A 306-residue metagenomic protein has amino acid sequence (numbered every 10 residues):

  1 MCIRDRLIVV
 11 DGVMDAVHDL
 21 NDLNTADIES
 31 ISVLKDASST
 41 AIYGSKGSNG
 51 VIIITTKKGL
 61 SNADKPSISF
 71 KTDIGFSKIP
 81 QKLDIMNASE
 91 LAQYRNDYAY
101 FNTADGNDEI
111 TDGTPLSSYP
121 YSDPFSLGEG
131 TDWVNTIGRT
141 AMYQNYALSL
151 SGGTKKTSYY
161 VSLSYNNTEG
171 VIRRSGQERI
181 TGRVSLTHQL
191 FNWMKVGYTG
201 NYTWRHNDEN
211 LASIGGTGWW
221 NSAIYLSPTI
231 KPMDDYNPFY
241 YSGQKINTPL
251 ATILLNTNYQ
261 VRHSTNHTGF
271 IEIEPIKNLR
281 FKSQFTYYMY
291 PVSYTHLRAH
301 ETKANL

Functional and structural regions predicted by a protein language model:
M1-D5, T295-A304: Conserved small/polar residues in nucleotide/adenosyl-binding loops
R6, D11-S39: Short acidic/polar hinge/loop motifs at secondary-structure boundaries that mediate gating or recognition
N21-A26, Y43-S48, S175-E178, A212-I214: Short, glycine-/polar-rich solvent-exposed loops and beta-turns at beta-strand/coil boundaries
D27-S69, Y143-N145, S158, S164-E169: A beta-strand signature from Gram-negative outer-membrane beta-barrel systems, especially the internal plug domain
T56, F70, L148-G152, G182-H188 (+1 more regions): Residues on the lipid-exposed face of transmembrane beta-strands in outer-membrane beta-barrel proteins
S61-G130, G170-S175, T181-N266, K282-R298: Surface-exposed loop/interface segments of Gram-negative outer-membrane beta-barrel transport/assembly proteins
S122-S151, K155, R298: Outer-membrane beta-barrel transmembrane domain signature of Gram-negative proteins, especially the mid-to-C-terminal
R139-T157, S164-N166, L250-M289: Outer-membrane beta-barrel transmembrane strands
